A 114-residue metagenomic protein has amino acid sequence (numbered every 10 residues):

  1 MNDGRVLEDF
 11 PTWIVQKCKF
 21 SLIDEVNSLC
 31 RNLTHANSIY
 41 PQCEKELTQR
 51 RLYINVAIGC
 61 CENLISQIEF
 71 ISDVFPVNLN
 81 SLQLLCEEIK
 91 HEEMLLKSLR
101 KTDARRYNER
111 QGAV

Functional and structural regions predicted by a protein language model:
M1-V114: Amphipathic alpha-helical assembly/interaction segments
